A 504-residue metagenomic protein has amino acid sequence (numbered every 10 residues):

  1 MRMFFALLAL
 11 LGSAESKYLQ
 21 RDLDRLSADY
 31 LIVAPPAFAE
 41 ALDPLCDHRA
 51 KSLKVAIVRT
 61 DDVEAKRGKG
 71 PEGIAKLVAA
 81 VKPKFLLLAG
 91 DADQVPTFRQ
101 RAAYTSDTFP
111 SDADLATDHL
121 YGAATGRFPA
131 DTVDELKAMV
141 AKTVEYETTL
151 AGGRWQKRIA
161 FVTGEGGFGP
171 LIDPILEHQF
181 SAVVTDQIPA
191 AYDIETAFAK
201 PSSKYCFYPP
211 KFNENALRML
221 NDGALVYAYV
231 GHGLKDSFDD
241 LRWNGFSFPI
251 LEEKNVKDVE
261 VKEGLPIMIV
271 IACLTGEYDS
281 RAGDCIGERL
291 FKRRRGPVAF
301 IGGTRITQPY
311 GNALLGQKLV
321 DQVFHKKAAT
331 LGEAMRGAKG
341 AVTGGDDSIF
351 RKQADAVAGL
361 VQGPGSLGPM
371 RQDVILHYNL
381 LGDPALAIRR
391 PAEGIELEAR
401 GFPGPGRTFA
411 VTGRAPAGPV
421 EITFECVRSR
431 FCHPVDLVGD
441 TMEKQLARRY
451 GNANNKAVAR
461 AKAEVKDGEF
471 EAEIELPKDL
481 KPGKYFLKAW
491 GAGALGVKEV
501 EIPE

Functional and structural regions predicted by a protein language model:
M1-L7: Sec-dependent signal peptide recognition, specifically the positively charged N-region followed immediately by
L7-L8, G164: Intrinsically disordered, low-complexity serine/threonine-rich segments
E15-K462, K466, F470-E475, K481-G483 (+1 more regions): Cysteine-dependent hydrolase recognition
Y485-L487: A short tyrosine-centered beta-strand micro-motif
A489-G491: Conserved structural position at the C-terminal beta-strand of extracellular beta-sandwich adhesion modules
G493-E504: Short beta-strand elements
